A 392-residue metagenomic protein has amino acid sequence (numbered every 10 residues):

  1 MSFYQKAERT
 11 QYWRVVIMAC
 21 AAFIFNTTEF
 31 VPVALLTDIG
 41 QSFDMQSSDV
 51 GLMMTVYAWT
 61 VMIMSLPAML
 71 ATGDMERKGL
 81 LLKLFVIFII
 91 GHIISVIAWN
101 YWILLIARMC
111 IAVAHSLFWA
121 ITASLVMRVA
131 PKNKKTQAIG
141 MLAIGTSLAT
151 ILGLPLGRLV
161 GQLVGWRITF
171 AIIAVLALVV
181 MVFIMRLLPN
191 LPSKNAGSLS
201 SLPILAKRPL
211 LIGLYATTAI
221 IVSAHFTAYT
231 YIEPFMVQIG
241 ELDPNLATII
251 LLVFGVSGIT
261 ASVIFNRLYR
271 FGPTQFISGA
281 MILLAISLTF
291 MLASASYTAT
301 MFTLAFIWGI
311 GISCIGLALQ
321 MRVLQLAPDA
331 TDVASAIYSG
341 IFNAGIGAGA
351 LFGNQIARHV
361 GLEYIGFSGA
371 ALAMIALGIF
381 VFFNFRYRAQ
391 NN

Functional and structural regions predicted by a protein language model:
R14-V50, A68, A228-E233: Extracytoplasmic
D44, E76, I97-I103, A114 (+2 more regions): Helix-breaking motifs and short loop linkers at transmembrane-helix boundaries and internal kinks in secondary membrane
I63-W102: Conserved MFS/SLC helix-loop-helix module at the cytosolic interface between two early adjacent transmembrane helices
S65-E76, A261-P273, A357: Helix-to-loop junctions at the C-terminal end of transmembrane segments in multipass secondary transporters
G91, W102-C110, A299-I307: Paired small-residue
I103, K132-L188, Y231, F235: Helix-loop-helix hairpin linking two adjacent transmembrane segments in secondary transporters
A107-G145: Cytoplasmic helix-loop-helix junction between adjacent transmembrane helices in 12-TM secondary transporters
Q275-L319: C-terminal transmembrane helical hairpin of 12-TM major facilitator-type secondary transporters
